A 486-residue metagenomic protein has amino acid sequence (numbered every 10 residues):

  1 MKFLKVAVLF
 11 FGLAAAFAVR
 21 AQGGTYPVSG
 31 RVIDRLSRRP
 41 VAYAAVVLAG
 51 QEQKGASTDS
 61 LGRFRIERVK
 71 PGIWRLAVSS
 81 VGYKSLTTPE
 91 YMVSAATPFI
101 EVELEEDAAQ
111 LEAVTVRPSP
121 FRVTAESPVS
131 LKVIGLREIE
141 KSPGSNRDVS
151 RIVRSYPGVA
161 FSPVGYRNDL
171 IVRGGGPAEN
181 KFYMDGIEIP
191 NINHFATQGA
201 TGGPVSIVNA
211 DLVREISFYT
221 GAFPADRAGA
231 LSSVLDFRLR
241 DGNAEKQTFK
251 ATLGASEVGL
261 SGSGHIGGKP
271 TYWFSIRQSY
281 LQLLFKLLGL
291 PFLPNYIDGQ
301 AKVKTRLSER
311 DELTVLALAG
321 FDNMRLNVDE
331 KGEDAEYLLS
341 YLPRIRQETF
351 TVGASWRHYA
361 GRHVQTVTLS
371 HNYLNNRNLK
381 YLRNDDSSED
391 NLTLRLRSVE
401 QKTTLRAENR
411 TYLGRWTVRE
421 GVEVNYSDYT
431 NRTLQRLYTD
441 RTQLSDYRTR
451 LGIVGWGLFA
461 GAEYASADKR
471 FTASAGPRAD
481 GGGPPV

Functional and structural regions predicted by a protein language model:
A21-A113, R117, T124: Periplasm-facing N-terminal accessory domains of Gram-negative outer-membrane beta-barrel systems
G23, A109, P163, A230 (+7 more regions): Transmembrane beta-barrel outer-membrane domains
I73, D148, R167, G203 (+10 more regions): Transmembrane beta-barrel architecture of outer-membrane proteins
A77, E105, I152, R173 (+9 more regions): Transmembrane beta-barrel domains of outer membrane proteins
K84, P89-M92, T97-I100, R117-F223 (+1 more regions): Periplasmic N-terminal accessory/gating domains of Gram-negative outer-membrane beta-barrel systems
V133-G135, T201, L290-N295, D329-L339 (+2 more regions): Flexible, surface-exposed loop regions and adjacent strand-edge segments of Gram-negative outer-membrane beta-barrel
K181, E215-D226, S232-R240, Q247-P291 (+2 more regions): Predominantly transmembrane beta-strands of Gram-negative outer membrane beta-barrel pores used for transport
K304-D322, P343-V486: Face-selective signature of the C-terminal outer-membrane beta-barrel domain
